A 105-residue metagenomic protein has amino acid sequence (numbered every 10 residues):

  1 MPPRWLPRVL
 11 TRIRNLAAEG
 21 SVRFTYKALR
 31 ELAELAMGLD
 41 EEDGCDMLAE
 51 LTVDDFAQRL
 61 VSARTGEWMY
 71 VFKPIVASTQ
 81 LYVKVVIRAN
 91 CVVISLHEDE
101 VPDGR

Functional and structural regions predicted by a protein language model:
M1-R105: Ribonuclease/tRNase effector modules and their secretory precursors
